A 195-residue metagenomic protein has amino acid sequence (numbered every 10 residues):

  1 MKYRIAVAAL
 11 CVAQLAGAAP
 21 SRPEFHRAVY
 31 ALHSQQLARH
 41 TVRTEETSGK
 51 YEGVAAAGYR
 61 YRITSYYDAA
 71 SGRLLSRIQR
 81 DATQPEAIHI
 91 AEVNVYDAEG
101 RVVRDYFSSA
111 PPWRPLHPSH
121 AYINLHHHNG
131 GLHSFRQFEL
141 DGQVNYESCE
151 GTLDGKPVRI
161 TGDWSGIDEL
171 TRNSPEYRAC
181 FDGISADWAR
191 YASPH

Functional and structural regions predicted by a protein language model:
K2-A8: Sec-dependent signal peptide recognition, specifically the positively charged N-region followed immediately by
A13-A18: N-terminal signal peptide c-region/cleavage motif recognized by signal peptidases
A19-H195: Buried hydrophobic residues that stabilize the cores of well-folded domains
